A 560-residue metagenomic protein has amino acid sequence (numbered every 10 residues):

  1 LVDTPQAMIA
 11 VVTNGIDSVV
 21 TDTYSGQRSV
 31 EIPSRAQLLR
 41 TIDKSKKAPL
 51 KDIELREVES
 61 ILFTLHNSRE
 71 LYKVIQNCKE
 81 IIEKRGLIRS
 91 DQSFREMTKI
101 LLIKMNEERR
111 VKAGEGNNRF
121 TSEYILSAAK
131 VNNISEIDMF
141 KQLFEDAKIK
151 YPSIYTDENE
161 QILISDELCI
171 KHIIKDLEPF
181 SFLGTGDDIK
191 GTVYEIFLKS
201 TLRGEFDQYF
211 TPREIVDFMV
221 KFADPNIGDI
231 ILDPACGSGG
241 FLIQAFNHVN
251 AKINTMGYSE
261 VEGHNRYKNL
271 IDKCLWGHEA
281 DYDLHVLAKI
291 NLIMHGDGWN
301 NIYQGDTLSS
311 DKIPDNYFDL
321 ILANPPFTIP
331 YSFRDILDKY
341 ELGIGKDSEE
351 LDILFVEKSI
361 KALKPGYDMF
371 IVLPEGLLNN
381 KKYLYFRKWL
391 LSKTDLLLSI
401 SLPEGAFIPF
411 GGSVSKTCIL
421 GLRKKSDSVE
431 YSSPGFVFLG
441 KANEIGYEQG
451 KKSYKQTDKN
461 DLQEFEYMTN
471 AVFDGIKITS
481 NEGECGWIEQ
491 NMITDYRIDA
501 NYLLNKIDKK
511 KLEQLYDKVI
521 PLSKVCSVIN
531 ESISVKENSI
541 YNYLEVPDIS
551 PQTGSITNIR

Functional and structural regions predicted by a protein language model:
V2-E31: Nucleic-acid nuclease catalytic cores
I81-I82, I189-E214, V220-P225: Class I SAM-dependent transferase core
L102-K199: Long recognition/docking surfaces used for binding and targeting
Q208-A323, T328-P330, P374-G376, F386-R387 (+1 more regions): Conserved S-adenosyl-L-methionine
H264-R266, F327-L354, E375: Mobile active-site "lid"/loop adjacent to the S-adenosyl-L-methionine
Y282-L287, D347-I408, G412-L422: Conserved Class I SAM-dependent methyltransferase catalytic core
I329-D338, I533-R560: DNA target-recognition patches
G475-S534, P551-Q552: Non-catalytic DNA-recognition/assembly elements of restriction-modification systems
